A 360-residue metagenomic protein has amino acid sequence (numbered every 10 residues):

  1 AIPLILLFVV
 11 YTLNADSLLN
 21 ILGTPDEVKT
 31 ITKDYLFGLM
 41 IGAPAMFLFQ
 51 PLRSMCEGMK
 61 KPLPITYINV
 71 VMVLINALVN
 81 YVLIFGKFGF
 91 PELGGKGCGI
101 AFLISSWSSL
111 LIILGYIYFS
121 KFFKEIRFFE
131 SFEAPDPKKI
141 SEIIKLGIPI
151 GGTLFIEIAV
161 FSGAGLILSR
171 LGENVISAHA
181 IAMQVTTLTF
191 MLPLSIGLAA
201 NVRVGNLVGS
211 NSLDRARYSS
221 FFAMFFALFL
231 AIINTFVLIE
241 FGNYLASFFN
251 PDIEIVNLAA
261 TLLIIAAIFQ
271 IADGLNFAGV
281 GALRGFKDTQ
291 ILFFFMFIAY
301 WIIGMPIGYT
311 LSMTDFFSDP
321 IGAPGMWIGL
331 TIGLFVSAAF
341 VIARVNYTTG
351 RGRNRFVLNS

Functional and structural regions predicted by a protein language model:
A1, L36-L39, A43, K61 (+9 more regions): Residue-level recognition of transmembrane alpha-helices in multi-pass small-molecule transporters/permeases
A1-V9, L13, M46-I65, A178-G242 (+2 more regions): Small-residue-rich hydrophobic transmembrane alpha-helices
I5-D16, I21, G38, A77 (+8 more regions): Membrane-embedded alpha-helical segments of multi-pass transporters/permeases
V10-L13, D26-L52, P193, I253-N276: Alpha-helical transmembrane segments of multi-pass membrane proteins
K33, P62-L63, G95-K96, N174-S177 (+5 more regions): Residues that define the loop-to-transmembrane-helix transition and helix capping in multi-pass membrane transporters
L39-M46, S141-N206, S210, A227-T235 (+3 more regions): Transmembrane helix-bundle signature of multi-pass secondary active exporters and lipid flippases
L63, L74-L111, G242, N257 (+4 more regions): Membrane-interface helix-loop junctions in multi-pass transport and translocation proteins
G95, G99-F102, L114-E157, G350-S360: Interhelical loop/hinge segments that connect adjacent transmembrane helices in multipass membrane
